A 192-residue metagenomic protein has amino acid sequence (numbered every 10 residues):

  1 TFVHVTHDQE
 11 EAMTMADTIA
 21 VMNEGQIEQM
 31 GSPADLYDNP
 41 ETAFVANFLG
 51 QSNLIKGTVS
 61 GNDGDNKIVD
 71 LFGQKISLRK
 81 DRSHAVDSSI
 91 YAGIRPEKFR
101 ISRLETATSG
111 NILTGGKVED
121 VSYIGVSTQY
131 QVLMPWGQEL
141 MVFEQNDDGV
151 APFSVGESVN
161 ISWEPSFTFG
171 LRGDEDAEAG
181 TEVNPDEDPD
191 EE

Functional and structural regions predicted by a protein language model:
T1-V5: Conserved H-loop
H7-D8, S32, P40-E41: Conserved H-loop
D8-T14, A34-D35: Conserved H-loop
M13-A16, F48: Hydrophobic Walker B segment
T18, M30, N39: Short, glycine/charged-rich "phosphate-handling" switch motifs in NTP-dependent and phosphotransfer domains
E24-G25: Conserved ABC ATPase "signature" C-loop
A34-D38, A46-L49: Short acidic-hydrophobic catalytic motif
S52, N62-E192: Non-catalytic connector elements of ABC transporters
